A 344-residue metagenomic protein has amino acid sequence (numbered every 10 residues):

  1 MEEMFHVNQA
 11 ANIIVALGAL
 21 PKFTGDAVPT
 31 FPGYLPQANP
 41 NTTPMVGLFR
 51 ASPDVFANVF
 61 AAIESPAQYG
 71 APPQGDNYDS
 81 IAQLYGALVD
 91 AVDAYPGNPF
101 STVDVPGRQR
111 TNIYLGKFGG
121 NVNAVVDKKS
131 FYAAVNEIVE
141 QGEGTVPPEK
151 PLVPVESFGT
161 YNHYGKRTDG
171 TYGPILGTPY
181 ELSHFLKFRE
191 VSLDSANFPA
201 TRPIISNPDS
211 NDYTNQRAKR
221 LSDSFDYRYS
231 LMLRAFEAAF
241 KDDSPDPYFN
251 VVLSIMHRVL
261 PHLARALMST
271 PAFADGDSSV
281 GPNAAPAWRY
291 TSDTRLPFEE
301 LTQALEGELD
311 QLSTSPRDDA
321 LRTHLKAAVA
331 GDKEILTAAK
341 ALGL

Functional and structural regions predicted by a protein language model:
M1-L344: Non-heme di-metal
